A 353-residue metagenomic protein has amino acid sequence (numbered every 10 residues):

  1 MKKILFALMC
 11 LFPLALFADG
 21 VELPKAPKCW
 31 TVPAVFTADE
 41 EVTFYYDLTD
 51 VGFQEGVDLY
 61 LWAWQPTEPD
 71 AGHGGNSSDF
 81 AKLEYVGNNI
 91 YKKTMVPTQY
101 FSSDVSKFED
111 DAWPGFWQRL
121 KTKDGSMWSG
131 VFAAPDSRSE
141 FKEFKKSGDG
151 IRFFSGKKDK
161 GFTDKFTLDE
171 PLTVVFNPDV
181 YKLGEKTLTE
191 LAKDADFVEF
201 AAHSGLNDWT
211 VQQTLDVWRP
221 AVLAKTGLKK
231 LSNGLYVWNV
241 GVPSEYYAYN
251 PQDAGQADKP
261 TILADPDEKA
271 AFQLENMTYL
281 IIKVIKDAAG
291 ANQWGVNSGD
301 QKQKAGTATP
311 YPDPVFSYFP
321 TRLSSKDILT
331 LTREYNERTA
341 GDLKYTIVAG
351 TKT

Functional and structural regions predicted by a protein language model:
M1-P24: Bacterial Sec-dependent N-terminal signal peptides
A18-T353: Insoluble glucan recognition modules
